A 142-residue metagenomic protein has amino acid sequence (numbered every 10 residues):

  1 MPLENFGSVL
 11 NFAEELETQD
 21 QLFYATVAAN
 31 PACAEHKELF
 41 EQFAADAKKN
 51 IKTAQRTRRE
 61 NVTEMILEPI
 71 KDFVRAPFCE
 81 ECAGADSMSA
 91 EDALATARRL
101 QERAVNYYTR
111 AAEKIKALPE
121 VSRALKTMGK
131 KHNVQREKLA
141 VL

Functional and structural regions predicted by a protein language model:
M1-T26, N30-P31: The feature marks the first
L3-F6, L10, F40, S87-A90 (+3 more regions): Amphipathic alpha-helical coiled-coil segments and their boundaries
L3-N5, T53-T57, N61-E64, E91-L94 (+1 more regions): Domain-length accessory/inserted modules outside core catalytic folds
A13, D20, T26-V27, P77-K116: Acidic/histidine-rich alpha-helical segments that form the ligand environment of transition-metal centers
A13-Y24, F40-R58, Q101-A104, L125-L139: Alpha-helical transition-metal enzyme core signature, strongest for iron centers
C33-A34, A117-L118: Short loop-to-helix capping motifs
R56-A90: Carboxylate-rich helix-loop segments that flank metal/cofactor sites and access channels in metalloenzymes
